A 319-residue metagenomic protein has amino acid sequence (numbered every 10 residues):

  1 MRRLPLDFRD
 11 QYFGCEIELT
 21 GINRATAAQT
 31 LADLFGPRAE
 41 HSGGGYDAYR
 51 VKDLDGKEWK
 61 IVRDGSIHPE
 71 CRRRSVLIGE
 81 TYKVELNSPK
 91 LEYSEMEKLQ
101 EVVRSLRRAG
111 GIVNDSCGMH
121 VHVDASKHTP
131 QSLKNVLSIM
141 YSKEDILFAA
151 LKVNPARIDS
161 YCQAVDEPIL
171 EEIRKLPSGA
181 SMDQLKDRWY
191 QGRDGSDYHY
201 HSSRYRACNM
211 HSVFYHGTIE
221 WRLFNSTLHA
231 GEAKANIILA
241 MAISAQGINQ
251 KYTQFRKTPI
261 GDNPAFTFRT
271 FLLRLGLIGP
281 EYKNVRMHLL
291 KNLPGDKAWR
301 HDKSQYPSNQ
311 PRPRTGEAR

Functional and structural regions predicted by a protein language model:
M1-I112, S126-R319: C-terminal accessory/tail domains of diverse enzymes
N114-S116: Active-site histidine-anchored catalytic micro-motif
